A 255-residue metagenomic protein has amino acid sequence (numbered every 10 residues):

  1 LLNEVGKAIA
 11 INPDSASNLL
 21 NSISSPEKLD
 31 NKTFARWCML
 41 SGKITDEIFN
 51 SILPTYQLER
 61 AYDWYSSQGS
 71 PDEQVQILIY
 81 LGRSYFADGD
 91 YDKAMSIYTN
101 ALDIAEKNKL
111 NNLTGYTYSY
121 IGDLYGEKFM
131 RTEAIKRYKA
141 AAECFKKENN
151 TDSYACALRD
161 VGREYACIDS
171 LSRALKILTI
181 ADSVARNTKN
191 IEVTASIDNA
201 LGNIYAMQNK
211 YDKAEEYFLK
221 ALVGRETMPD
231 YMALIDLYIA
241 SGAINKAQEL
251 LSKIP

Functional and structural regions predicted by a protein language model:
L1-P255: A "functional boundary" signal
